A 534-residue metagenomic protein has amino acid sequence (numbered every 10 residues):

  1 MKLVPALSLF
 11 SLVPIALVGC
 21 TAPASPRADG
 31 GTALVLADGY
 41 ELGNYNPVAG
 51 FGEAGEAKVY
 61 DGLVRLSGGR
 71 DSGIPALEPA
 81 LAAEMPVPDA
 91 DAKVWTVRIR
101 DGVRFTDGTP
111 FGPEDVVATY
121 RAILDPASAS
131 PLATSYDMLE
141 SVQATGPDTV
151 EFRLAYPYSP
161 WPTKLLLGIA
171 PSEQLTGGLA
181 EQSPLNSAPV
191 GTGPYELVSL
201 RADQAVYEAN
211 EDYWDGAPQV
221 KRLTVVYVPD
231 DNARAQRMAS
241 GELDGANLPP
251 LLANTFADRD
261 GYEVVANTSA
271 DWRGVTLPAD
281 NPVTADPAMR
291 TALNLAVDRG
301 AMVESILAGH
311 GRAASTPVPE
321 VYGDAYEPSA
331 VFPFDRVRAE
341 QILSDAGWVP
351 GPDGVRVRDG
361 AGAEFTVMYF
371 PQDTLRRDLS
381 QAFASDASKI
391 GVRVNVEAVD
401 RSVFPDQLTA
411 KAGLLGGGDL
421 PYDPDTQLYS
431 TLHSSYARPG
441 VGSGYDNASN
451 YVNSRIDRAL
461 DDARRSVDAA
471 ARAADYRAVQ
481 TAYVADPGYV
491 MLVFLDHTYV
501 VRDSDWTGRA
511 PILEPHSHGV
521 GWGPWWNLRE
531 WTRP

Functional and structural regions predicted by a protein language model:
A28-D29, V297-Y326, L375-A384, P405-P534: Detector for C-terminal structural segments
A37-A90, R121, V190: N-terminal lobe/hinge region of extracytoplasmic solute-binding protein
S67-S72, L166-P218, R222, R336 (+2 more regions): Gly/Pro-rich hinge or "lid" segments in bacterial periplasmic/extracellular proteins
E84-S128, E151, V283-A285: Aromatic- and charge-enriched surface segment that lines or borders ligand/interaction sites
R98, L132-L175: Surface-exposed binding/hinge segments that line and control ligand-binding clefts or catalytic entry sites
S183, N210-F256, R393-N395: Ligand-site clamp/hinge motif
A285-A382, R533: Append "and occasionally in soluble cytosolic enzymes with long acidic Gly/Pro-rich linkers
V349-P421: Ligand/substrate-recognition segments at binding pockets and active sites
